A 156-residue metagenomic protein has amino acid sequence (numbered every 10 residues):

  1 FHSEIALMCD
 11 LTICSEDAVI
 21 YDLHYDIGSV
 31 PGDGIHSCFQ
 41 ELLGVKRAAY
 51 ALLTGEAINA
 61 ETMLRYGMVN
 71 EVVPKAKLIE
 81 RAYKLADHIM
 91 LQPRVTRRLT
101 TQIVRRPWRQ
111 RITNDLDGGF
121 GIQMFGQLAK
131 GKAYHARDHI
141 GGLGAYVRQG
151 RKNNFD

Functional and structural regions predicted by a protein language model:
F1-R97: Crotonase-fold acyl-CoA enzyme core
G55-A60, K84, L91-D156: C-terminal alpha-helix plus adjacent terminal tail
